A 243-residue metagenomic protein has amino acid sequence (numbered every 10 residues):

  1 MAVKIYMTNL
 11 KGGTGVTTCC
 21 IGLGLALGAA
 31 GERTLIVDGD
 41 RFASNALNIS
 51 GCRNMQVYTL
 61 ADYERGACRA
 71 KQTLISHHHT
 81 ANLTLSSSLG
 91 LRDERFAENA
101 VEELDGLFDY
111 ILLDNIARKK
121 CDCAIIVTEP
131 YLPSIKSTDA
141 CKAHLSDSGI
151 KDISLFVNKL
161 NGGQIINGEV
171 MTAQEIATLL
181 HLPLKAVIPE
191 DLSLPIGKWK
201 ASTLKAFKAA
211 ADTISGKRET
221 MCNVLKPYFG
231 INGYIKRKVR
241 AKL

Functional and structural regions predicted by a protein language model:
V3-F42: Walker A/P-loop phosphate-binding motif and the immediately C-terminal alpha-helix
N9, I36-D109, G197: P-loop/Walker-type NTP enzyme "switch/lid" segment
R41-A43, L91, Y131-L132, L160-Q164 (+1 more regions): Conserved nucleotide-binding/hydrolysis micro-motifs of P-loop NTPases
S86-S88, D114, I126-E129, L155-K159: Conserved beta-strand segments of the P-loop GTPase G domain that flank and frequently precede/overlap
G106, A117-L132: Inter-motif core of Ras-like GTPase G domains
Y110, C123-I126, S154, L184-A186: Well-ordered beta-strand positions
I135-I153: Conserved C-terminal guanine-recognition region of P-loop GTPase G domains, centered on the G4
D147-L243: C-terminal lobe/tail of nucleotide-utilizing enzymes
